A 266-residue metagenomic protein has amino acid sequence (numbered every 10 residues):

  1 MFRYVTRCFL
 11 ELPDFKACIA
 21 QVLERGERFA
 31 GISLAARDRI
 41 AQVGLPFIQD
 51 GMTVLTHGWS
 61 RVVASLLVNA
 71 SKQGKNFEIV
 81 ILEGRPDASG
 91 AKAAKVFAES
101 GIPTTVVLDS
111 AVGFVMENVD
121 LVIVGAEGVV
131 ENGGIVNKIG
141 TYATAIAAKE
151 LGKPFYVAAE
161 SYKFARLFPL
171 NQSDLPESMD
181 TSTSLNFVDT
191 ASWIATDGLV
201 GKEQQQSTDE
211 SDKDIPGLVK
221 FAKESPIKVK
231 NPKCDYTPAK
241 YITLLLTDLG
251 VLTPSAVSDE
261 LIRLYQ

Functional and structural regions predicted by a protein language model:
M1-V107: N-terminal active-site beta-alpha-beta segment that forms phosphate/nucleotide-binding and substrate-recognition loops
A64-S65, A70-F77, L82-Q266: Conserved phosphate- and dinucleotide-binding cores of soluble alpha/beta proteins, encompassing both enzyme active
